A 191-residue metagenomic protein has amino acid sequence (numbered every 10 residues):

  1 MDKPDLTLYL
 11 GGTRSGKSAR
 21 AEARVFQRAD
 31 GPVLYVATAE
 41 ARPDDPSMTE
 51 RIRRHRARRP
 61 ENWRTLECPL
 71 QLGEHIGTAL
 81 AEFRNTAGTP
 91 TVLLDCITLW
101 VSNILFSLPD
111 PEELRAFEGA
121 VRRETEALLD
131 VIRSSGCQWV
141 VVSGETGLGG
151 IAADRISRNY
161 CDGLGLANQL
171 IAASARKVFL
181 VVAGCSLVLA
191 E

Functional and structural regions predicted by a protein language model:
M1-A19, A23-Q27, L34, N168-E191: Charged, low-complexity C-terminal accessory regions
T7-E82: Conserved P-loop
R14, E40-R42, T98, T146-G147 (+1 more regions): Short, glycine/serine-rich, charged loops/turns that create anion-binding and catalytic segments at active sites
A21, H55, L93, G144 (+1 more regions): Residue-level signal for inorganic ion chemistry
R28-D30, R58-P60, A87, S134-G136 (+1 more regions): Short, well-ordered coil/turn elements that cap or connect secondary structure elements
G31-L34, P90, Q138, K177: Residues at the starts of beta-strands that form the adenosine-phosphate
N62-A120: Helix-adjacent hinge/juxtasegments
L70, V101-E191: Replace "adjacent to P-loop NTPase cores in ATP/GTP-dependent enzymes" with "adjacent to NTP-binding cores
